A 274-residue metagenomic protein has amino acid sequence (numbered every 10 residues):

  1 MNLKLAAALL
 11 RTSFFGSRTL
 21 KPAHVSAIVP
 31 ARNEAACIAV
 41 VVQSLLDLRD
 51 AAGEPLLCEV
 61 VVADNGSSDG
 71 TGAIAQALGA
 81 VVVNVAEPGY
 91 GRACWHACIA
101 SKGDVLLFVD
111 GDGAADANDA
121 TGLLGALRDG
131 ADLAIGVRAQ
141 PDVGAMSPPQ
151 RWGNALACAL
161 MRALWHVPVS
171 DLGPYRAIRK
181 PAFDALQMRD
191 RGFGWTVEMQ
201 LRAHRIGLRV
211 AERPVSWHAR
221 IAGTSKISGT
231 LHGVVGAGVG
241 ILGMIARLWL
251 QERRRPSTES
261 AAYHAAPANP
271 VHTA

Functional and structural regions predicted by a protein language model:
M1-V25, H166, M188-A274: Hydrophobic helical membrane-anchoring modules
L9-G16, E34-R49: Short, well-formed alpha-helical segments that are part of the catalytic scaffolds of diverse glycosyltransferases
V29, V42, L46, G53-G66 (+1 more regions): Short beta-strand/loop segment that forms part of the nucleotide-sugar
E34-C37, S67, Y90, D116: Donor nucleotide-sugar binding loop of glycosyltransferases
E54-L57, V61, G72-A100: Conserved donor nucleotide-binding strand/loop of the catalytic core
D64-G72, G113: A conserved acidic beta->alpha catalytic loop
A86-A100, A117-F193, R220-G236, L242 (+1 more regions): Acceptor/aglycone-binding surface of glycosyltransferases and processive sugar-polymer synthases
L106: Short aromatic/hydrophobic "clamp" motif used to bind/position activated sugar donors
